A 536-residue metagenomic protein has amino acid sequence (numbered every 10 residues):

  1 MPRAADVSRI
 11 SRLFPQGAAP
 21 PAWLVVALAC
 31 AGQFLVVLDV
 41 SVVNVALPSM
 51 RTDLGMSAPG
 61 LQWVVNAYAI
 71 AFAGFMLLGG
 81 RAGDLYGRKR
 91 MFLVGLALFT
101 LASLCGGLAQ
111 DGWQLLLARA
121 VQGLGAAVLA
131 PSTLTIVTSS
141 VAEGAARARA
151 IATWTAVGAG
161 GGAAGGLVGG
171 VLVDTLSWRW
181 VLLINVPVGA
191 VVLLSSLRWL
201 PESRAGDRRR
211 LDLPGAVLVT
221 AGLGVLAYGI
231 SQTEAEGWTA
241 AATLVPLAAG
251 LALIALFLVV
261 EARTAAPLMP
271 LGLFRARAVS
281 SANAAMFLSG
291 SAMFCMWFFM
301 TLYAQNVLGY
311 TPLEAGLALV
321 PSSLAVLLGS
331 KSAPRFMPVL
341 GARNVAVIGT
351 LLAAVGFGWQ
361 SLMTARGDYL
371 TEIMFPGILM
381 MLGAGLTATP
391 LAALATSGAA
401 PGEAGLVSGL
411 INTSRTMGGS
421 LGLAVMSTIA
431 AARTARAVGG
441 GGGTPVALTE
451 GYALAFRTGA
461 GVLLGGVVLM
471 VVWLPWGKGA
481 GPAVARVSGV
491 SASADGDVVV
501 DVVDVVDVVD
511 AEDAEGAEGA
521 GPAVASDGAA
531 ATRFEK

Functional and structural regions predicted by a protein language model:
P2-A31, L382, A393, G443-K536: Transmembrane-helix exit segments and adjacent C-terminal regions of multi-pass membrane proteins
P2-R198, L340, L351-A354, G358-S361 (+2 more regions): Transmembrane-helix bundle of Major Facilitator Superfamily
A22-V45, A58, A241-L253, A262-A437 (+2 more regions): 12-transmembrane solute porter fold
V36, V65-Y68, F72, F99 (+11 more regions): Structural signature of transmembrane alpha-helices in multi-pass secondary transporters
M50-R51, A82-G83, V168-L176, I230 (+4 more regions): Interfacial helix-cap and linker-helix signal at transmembrane-aqueous boundaries of multi-pass secondary transporters
V94, A146-G158, R208-L218, T243 (+2 more regions): Cytoplasmic-side transmembrane-helix entry/capping segments in multi-pass membrane proteins
D111, E143, D174-T175, L197-G206 (+7 more regions): Transmembrane helix-loop junctions in multipass membrane proteins, especially transporters and channels
A152, D174-M286, A292, Y310-T311 (+5 more regions): Hydrophobic transmembrane-helix bundles of small-molecule transporters
